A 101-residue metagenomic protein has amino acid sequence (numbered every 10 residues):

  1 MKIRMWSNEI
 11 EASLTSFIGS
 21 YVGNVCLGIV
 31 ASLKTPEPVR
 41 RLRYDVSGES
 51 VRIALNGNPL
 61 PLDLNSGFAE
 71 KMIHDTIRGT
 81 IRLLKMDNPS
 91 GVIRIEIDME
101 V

Functional and structural regions predicted by a protein language model:
M1-V101: Conserved mixed alpha/beta catalytic, RNA-binding, or beta-rich assembly cores of soluble enzyme, regulatory
